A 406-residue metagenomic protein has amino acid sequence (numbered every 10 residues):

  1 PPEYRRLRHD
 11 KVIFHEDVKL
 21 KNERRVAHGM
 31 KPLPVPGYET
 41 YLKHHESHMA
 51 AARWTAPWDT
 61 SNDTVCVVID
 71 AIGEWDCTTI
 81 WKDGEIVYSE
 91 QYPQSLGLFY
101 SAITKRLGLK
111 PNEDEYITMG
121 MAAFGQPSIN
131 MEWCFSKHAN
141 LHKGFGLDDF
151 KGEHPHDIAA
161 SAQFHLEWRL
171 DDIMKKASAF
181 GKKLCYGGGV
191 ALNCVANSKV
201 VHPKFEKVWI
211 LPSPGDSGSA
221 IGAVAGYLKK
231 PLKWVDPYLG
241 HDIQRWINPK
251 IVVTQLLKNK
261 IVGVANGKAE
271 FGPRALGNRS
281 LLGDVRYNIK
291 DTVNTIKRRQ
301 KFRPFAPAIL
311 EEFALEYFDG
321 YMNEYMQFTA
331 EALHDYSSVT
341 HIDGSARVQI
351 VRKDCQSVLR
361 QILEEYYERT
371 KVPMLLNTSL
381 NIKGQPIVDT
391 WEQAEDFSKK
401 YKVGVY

Functional and structural regions predicted by a protein language model:
P1, R5-K19, F180-G189, G263: Short glycine-rich phosphate-binding loop at a beta-alpha junction
Y4-D10, H28-W133, L192-N193, N197-Y406: Flexible beta->alpha loop and helix N-cap segments adjacent to enzyme active/binding sites
E16-P34: N-terminally biased helix-coil "hinge/interface" segments that flank
I103, L170, G189: Conserved hydrophobic/aromatic pocket- or pore-lining residues that grip, position, or stack substrates in active sites
N130-H154: A mobile "lid/hinge" subdomain adjacent to the ATP/sugar-phosphate binding pocket shared across diverse ATP-dependent
F145-S161, H341-A346: Gly-rich Lys/Arg/Thr-decorated short loops/hinges at beta-loop-alpha junctions or inter-strand turns that position
G152-W168, R352, Q356: Short acidic-aromatic active-site loops that bind/stabilize oxyanions
A160-L184: Phosphate/ATP-binding catalytic cores across multiple sugar-kinase/actin-like superfamilies, primarily ASKHA
